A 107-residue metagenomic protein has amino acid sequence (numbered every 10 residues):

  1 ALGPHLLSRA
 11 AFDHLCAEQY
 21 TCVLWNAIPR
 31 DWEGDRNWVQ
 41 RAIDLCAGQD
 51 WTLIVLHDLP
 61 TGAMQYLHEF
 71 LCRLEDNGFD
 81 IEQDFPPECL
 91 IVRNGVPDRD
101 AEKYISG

Functional and structural regions predicted by a protein language model:
A1-L90, N94-D98: Catalytic domains of cell-wall/extracellular-matrix polysaccharide-remodeling enzymes, centered on de-N-acetylation
V96-G107: A short C-terminal boundary segment appended to hydrolase-like catalytic domains
